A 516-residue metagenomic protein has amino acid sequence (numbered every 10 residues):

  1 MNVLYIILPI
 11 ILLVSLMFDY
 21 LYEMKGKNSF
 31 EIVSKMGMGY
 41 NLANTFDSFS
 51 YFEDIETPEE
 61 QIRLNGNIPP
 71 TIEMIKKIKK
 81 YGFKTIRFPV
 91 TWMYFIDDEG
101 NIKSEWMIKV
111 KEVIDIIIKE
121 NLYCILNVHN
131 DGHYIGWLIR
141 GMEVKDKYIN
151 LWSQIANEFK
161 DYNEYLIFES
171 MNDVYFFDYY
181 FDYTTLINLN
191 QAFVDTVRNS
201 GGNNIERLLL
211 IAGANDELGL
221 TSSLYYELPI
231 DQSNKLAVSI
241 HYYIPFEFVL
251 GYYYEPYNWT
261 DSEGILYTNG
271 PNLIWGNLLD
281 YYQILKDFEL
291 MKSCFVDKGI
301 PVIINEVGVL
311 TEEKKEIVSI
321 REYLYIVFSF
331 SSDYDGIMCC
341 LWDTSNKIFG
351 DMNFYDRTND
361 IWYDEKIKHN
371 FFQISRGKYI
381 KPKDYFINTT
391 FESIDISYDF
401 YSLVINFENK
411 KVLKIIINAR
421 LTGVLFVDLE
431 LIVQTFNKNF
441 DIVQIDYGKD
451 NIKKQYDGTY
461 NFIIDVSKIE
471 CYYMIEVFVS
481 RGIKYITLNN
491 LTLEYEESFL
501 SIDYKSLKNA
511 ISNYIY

Functional and structural regions predicted by a protein language model:
G26-L208, G213-S223, I348, I367: Active-site mouth of glycoside hydrolases
D146-D280, E289-V309, D333-I337: Active-site region of glycoside hydrolase catalytic domains
E313-F391, S501-L507, I511-I515: Aromatic-rich peripheral "rim/lid" segments of glycoside hydrolase catalytic domains that contact and position glycan
P382-E408, V443-I445, N490-Y516: Glycan-recognition and processing domains
I396-Y398, F440-E470: Extracellular carbohydrate recognition and processing domains and analogous Trp-centered ligand-binding platforms
E408-I416, I469-Y472: Extended extracellular/luminal ectodomain segments enriched in beta-structured repeat modules
V424-T435: Beta-strand acidic-aromatic groove motif in beta-rich domains, primarily in extracellular
V477-K484: Short beta-strand-plus-loop segments that form exposed binding edges in beta-rich domains
